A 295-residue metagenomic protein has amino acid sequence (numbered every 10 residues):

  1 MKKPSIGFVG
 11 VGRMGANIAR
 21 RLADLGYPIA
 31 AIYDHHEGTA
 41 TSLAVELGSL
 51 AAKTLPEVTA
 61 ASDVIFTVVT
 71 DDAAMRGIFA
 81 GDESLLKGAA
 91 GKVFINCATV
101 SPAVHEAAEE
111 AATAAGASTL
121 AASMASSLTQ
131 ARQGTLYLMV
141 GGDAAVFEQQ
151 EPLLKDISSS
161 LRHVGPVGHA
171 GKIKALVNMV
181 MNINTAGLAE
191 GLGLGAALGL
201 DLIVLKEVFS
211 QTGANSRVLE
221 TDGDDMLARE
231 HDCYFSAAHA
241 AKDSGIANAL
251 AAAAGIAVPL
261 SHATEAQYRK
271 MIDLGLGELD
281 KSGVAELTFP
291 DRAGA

Functional and structural regions predicted by a protein language model:
M1-V68, K92-V93, C97-A98: NAD(P)+-binding Rossmann beta1-loop-alpha1 motif at the extreme N-terminus of oxidoreductases
I6, T99-N178: Rossmann-fold dinucleotide-binding core
I18-L22, A108, L153, L194: Hydrophobic residues within alpha-helices that form the first helical element adjacent to the glycine-rich loop
I29, A51, T119-L120, L161 (+2 more regions): Hydrophobic beta-strand scaffold residues
L55-S118: Rossmann-fold NAD(P) dinucleotide-binding segment
G134, L138-G141, R162, P166-L198 (+2 more regions): Active-site-proximal catalytic alpha-helix in oxidoreductases
N215-K281, T288: Interdomain hinge/lid region at the active-site interface of Rossmann-like NAD(P)-dependent oxidoreductases
